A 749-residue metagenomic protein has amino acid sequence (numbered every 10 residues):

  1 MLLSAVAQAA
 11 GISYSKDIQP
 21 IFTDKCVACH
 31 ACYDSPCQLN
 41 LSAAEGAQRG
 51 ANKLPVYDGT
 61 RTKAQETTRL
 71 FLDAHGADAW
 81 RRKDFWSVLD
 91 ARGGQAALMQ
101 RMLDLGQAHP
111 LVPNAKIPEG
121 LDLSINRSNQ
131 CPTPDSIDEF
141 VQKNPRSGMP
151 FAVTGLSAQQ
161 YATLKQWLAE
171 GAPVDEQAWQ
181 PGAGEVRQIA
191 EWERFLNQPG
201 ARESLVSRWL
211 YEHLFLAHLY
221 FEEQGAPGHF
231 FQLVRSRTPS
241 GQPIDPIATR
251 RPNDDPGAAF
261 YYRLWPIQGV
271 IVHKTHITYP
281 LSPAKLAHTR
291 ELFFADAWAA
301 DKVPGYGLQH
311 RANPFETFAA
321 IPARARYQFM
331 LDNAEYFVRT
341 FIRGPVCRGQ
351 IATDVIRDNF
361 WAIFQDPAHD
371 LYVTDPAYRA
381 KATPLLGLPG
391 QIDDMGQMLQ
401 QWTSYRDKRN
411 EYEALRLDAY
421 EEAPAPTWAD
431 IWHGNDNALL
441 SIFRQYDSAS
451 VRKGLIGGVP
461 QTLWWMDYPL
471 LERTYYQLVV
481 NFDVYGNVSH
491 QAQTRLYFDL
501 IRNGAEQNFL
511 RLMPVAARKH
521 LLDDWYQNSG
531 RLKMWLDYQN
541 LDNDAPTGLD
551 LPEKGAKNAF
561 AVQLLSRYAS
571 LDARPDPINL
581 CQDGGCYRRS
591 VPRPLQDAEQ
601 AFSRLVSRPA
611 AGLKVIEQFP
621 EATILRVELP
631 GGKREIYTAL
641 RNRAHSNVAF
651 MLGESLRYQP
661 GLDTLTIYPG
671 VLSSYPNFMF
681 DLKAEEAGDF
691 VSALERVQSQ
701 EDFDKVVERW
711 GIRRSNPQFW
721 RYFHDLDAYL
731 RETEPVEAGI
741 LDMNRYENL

Functional and structural regions predicted by a protein language model:
L2-A9: Hydrophobic h-region of N-terminal signal peptides that target proteins for export in Gram-negative bacteria
A9-L749: Aromatic- and Gly/Pro-enriched helix-to-coil junctions and flexible linker segments
